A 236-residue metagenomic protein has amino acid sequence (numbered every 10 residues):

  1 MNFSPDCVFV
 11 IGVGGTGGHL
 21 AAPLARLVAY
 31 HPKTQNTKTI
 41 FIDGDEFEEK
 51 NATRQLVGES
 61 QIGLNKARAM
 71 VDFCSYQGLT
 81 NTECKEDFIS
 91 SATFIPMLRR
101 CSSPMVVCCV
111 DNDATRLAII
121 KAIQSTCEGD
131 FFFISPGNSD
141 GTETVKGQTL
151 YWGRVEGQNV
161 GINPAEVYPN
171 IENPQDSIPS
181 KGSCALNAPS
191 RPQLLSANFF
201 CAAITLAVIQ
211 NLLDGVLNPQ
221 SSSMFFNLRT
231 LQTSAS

Functional and structural regions predicted by a protein language model:
M1-T16, L20, N112-S236: Glycine-rich phosphate/adenylate-binding loop
D6, T37, P104: Nucleotide donor/acceptor-binding cores
D6-P32, I40-E48: Glycine-rich adenosine-cofactor-binding loop
I11, I42-D43, D87, C108-D111 (+1 more regions): Short His-Asn-centered micro-motif
R26-Q35, I123-G129: Alpha-helix termini
N36-L79: Glycine-rich phosphate-binding loop and adjoining beta1-alpha1-beta2 segment of Rossmann-like nucleotide-binding folds
G63-S103, V110-L117: A structured beta-alpha segment of the ubiquitous adenosine-cofactor-binding alpha/beta core
P104-M105, F131: Conserved acidic residues
